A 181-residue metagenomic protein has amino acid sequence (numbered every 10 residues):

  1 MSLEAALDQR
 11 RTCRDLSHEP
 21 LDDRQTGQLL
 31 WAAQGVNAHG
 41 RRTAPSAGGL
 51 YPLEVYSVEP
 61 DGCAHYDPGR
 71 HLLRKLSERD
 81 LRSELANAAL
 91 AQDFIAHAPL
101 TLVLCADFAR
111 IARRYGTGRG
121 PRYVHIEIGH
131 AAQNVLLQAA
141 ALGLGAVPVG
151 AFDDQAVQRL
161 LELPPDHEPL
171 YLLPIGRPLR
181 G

Functional and structural regions predicted by a protein language model:
M1-A98: N-terminal amphipathic, basic helical "cap/leader" segment at the start of enzyme domains
R10, L29, V55, L100-I111 (+1 more regions): Small-aliphatic-rich amphipathic alpha-helix that forms the alpha element of a beta-alpha
A47, P148-V149, P165: Short, surface-exposed helix-loop/turn micro-motifs enriched in polar/charged residues
P52, P99-T101, L170-L172: A residue-level signal for beta-strand positions that form part of recognition/binding surfaces within mature
P60, E78, C105-D107, I175: Fold-independent oxyanion-binding glycine-rich loops and adjacent beta-strand/coil segments at enzyme active sites
A64, A109-I111, R180: Short, acidic Gly/Pro/Ser/Thr-rich loop/turn segments
H97-P99, L144, P165-E168: Short coil/turn connectors at secondary-structure junctions
E162-G181: A glycine-rich helix N-cap at a beta->alpha junction
